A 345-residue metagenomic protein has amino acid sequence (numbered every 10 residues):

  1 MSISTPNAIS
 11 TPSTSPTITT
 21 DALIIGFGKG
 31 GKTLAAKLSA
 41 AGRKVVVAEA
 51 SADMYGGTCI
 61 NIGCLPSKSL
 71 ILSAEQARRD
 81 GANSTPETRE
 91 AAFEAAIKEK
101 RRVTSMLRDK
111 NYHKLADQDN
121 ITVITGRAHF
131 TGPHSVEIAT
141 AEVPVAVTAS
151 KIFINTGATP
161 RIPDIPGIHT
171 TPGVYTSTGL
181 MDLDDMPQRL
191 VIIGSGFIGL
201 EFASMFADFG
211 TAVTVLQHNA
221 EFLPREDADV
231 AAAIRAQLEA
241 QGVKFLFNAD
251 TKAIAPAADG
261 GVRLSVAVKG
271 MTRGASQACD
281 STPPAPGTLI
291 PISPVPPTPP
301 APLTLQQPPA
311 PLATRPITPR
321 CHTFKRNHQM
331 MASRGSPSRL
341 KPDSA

Functional and structural regions predicted by a protein language model:
S2-P12, T17-T20, K29, K37-R43 (+6 more regions): Glycine-rich flavin
I25-G26, I193: Conserved N-terminal Rossmann-fold NAD(P)-binding element of oxidoreductases
T156-G179, A267-A301, P309, A313 (+2 more regions): Glycine-rich beta-alpha-beta "Rossmann" dinucleotide-binding loop(s) and their flanking helix/strand
D184-E221, R225-E226: Rossmann-like NAD(P)H-binding beta-loop-alpha module
Q307-P308, R326, P342: Cationic, low-complexity basic patches in intrinsically disordered or flexible, solvent-exposed regions
H322, H328-Q329: Short hydrophobic targeting helices and cationic amphipathic motifs that mediate membrane/organellar targeting
S336-S344: Short, intrinsically disordered C-terminal tails of secreted or membrane-associated proteins
